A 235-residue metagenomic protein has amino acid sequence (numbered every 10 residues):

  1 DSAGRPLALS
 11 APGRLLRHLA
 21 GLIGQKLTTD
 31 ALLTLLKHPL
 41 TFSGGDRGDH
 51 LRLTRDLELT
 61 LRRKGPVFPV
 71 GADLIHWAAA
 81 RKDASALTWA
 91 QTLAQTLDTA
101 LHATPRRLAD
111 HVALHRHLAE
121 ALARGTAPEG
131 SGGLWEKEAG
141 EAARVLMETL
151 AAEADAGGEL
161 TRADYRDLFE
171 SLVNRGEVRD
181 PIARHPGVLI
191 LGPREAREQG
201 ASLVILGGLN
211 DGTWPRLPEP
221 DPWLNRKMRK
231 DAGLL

Functional and structural regions predicted by a protein language model:
D1-L235: Polyanion-engaging groove/track-forming segments
